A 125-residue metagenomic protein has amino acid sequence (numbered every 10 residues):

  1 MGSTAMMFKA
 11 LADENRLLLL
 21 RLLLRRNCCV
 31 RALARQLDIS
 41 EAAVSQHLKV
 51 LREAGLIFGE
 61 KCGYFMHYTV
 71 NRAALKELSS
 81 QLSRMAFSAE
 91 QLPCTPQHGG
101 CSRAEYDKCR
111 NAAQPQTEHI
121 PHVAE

Functional and structural regions predicted by a protein language model:
G2-S40, C62-L75: N-terminal helix-turn-helix DNA-binding core of bacterial DNA-binding proteins
K9, L48-K49: Core alpha-helical elements of the protein kinase catalytic domain, predominantly the helix directly N-terminal
R16, Q46-H47: Histidine-centered divalent metal-coordination motifs
L20, K49-V50: Short amphipathic alpha-helical surface micro-motifs
L22-C28, E53, F58, R72-E125: C-terminal regulatory/oligomerization modules of transcriptional regulators
R35, Q46, R52-E53: Alpha-helical residues within the helix-turn-helix
A43: Residues in the helix-turn-helix
H47, G55, G63: Conserved phosphate-binding and hydrolysis motifs of nucleotide-dependent enzymes
